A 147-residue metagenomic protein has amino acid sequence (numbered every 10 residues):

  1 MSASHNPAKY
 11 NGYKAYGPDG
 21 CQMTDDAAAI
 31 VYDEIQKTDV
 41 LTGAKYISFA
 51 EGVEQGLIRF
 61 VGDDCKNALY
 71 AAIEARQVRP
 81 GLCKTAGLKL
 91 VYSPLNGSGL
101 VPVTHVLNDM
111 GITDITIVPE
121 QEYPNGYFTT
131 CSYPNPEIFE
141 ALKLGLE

Functional and structural regions predicted by a protein language model:
M1-S4: Short beta-strand segments
N11-L144: Gly/Ser/Thr-enriched, mixed-charge loops and adjacent short helices that form phosphate/oxyanion-binding elements
E147: Conserved adenosine/adenylate-binding substructure
